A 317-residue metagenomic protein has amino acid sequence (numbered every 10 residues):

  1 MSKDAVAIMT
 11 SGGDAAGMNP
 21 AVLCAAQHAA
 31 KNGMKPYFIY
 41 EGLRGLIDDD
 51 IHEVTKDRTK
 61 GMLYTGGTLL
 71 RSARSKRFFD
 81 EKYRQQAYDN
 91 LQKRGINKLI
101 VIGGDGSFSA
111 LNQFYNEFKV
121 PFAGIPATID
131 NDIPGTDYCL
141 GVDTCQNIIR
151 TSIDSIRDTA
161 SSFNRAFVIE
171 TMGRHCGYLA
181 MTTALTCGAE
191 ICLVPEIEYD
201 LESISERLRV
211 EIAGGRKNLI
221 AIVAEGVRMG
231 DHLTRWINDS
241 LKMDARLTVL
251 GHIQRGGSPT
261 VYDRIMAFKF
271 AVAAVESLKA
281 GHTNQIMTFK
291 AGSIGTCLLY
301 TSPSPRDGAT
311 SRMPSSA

Functional and structural regions predicted by a protein language model:
S2-I47: N-terminal phosphate-binding or glycine-rich loops at protein starts, especially the Walker A/P-loop of NTPases
A5-G12, T68-A73, K98-V101, F167-E170 (+1 more regions): Short glycine-rich or small-residue beta-strand-to-loop segments that form or flank ligand, phosphate, metal/Fe-S
S11-D14, I39-R44, R74-S75, G104-S107 (+6 more regions): Short, ordered loop/turn segments at secondary-structure junctions
L23-N32, H52-R58, Q113-A123, L140-T144 (+2 more regions): A glycine- and small-aliphatic-rich helix-loop capping segment at beta-alpha/alpha-beta transitions that lines
L46-V101, S107, L140-N147: Glycine-rich oxoanion-binding loops at beta->alpha junctions
V101-G103, S109-Q113, F118, V142-D244 (+1 more regions): Accessory alpha-helical/coil subdomains and C-terminal extensions that flank or cap enzyme catalytic cores
Y300-D307, A317: Conserved small/polar residues in nucleotide/adenosyl-binding loops
